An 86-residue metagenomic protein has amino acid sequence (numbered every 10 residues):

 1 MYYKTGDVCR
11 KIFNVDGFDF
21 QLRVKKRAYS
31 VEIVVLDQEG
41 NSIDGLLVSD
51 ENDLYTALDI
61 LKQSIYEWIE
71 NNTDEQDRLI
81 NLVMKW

Functional and structural regions predicted by a protein language model:
Y2-Y3, E39-W86: Mixed-charge, Lys/Arg-enriched low-complexity segments
T5-L36: Amphipathic, interaction-prone secondary-structure segments
